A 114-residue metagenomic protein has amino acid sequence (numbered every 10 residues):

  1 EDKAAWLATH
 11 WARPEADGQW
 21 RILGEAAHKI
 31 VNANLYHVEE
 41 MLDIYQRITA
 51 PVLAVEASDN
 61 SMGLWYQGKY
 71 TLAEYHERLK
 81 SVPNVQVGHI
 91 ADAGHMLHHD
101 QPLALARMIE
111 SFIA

Functional and structural regions predicted by a protein language model:
E1-E39, I44: Conserved alpha/beta-hydrolase catalytic His-Asp/Glu region
A12, H28, S58-S61, G94-M96: Short, solvent-exposed loop/turn segments at secondary-structure junctions
D17, W65-G68, D100: Short aromatic-enriched loop/helix-cap "lid" or pocket-rim segments at secondary-structure transitions that line
T49-A93: Conserved loop-alpha-helix segment in the C-terminal half of the alpha/beta-hydrolase fold that carries the catalytic
V52, M96-H99, F112: Conserved N-terminal glycine/acidic-rich loop preference
G88-P102, A106: Catalytic histidine-centered segment of alpha/beta-hydrolase-like enzymes
L105, I109, I113: Hydrophobic "lid"/C-terminal helical patch of Rossmann-like NAD(P)-dependent dehydrogenase/epimerase domains
